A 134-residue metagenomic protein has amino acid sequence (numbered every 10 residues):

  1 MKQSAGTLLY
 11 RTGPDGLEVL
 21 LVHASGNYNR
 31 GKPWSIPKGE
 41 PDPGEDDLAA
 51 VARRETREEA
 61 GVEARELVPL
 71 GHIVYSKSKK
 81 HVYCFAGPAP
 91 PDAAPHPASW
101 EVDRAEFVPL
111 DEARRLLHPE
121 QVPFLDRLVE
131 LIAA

Functional and structural regions predicted by a protein language model:
M1-L20: Conserved N-terminal beta-strand and adjoining loop/helix that marks the start of the Nudix/MutT-like hydrolase domain
K2, D15, V68, I73-P95 (+3 more regions): Active-site-adjacent beta-strand/loop module that shapes the phosphate/pyrophosphate-binding cleft
L9-R11, H23, C84-P88: Short, well-ordered beta-strand micro-motif
G16-E59: Conserved Nudix-box catalytic region and its N-terminal flanking loop in Nudix hydrolases and closely related
P41, A113-R114, L125: A generic structural signal for short hydrophobic patches within well-formed alpha-helices
E59-E66: Short secondary-structure junctions
S99-E101: Positively charged, solvent-exposed patches that mediate nucleic-acid binding
L117-A134: Charged phosphate-binding loop/patch that engages nucleotide di/tri-phosphates or the phosphate backbone of nucleic
